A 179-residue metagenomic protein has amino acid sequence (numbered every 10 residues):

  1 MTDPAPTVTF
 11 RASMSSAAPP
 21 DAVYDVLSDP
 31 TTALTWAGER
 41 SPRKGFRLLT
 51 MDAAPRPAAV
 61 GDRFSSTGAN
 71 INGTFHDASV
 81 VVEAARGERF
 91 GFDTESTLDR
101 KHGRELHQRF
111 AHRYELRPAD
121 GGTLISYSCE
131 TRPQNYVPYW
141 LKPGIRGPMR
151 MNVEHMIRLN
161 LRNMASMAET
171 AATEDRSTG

Functional and structural regions predicted by a protein language model:
M1-V60, G179: Hydrophobic ligand-binding cavity/cleft-lining segments
T9-R11, T74-A78, H107-H112: Short, surface-exposed coil-to-beta transition loops
S13-A17, V80, G91, E115: Generic structural detector for well-ordered beta-strands
P19, R86-G87, A119-G122: Short strand-connecting beta-turns/loops that link adjacent beta-strands
V23-L27, A33, F64, V81 (+3 more regions): Hydrophobic pocket/interface hotspot
F46-E105, L159-R176: Glycine-rich portal/gate segments that line the openings of hydrophobic small-molecule binding cavities
T94-H155: Beta-strand/loop substructures that line and gate deep hydrophobic ligand-binding cavities in soluble
